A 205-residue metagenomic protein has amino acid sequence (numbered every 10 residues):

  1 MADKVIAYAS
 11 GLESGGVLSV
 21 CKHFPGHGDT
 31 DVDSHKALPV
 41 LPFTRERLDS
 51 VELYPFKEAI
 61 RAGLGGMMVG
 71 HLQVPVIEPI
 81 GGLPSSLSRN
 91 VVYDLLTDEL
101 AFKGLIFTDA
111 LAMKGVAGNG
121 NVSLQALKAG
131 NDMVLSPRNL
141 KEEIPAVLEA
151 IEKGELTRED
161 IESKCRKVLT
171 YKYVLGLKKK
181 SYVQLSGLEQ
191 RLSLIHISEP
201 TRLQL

Functional and structural regions predicted by a protein language model:
M1-E149, T157-E159: Second-shell residues forming the walls of enzyme active-site clefts
G28, I144, C165, Q184-G187: A glycine-rich phosphate-binding loop feature that marks nucleotide/adenosyl-phosphate handling sites
A59-A62, G176-L177, L205: Short amphipathic alpha-helical segments with coiled-coil-like heptad repeat character
D94, E149, S163, T170 (+2 more regions): Charged/polar, solvent-exposed surface patches and flexible loops
E152-K180: Mid-to-C-terminal alpha-helical segments outside catalytic/metal-binding sites
K179-R191: Flexible, acidic loop-helix segments that line cofactor/substrate-binding pockets
I195-L205: Single conserved hydrophobic/aromatic residue that forms the stacking wall/gate of nucleotide- or nucleobase-binding
